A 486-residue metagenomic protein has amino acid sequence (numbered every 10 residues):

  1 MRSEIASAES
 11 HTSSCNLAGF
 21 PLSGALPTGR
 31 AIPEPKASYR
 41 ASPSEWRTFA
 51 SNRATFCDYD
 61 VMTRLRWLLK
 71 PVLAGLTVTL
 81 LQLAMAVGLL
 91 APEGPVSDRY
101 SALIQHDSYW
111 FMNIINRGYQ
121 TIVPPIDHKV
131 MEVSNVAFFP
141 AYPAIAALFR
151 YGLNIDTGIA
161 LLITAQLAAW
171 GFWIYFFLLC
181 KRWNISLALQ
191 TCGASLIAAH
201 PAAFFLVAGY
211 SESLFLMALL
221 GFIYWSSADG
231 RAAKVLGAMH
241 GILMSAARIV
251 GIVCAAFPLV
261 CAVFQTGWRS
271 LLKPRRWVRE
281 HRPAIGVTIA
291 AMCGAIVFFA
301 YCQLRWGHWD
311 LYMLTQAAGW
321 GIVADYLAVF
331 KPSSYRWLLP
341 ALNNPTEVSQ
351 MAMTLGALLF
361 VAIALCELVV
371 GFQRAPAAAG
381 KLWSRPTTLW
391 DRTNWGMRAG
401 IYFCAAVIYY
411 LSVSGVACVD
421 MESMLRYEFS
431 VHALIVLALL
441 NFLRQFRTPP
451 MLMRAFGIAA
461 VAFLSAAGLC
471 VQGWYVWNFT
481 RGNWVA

Functional and structural regions predicted by a protein language model:
V78-E93, D98, L103, L243-M244 (+5 more regions): Membrane-lumen/periplasm interface segments of specific transmembrane helices in polyprenyl phosphate-linked
H106-P124, H128-N154, V329-S333: Short hydrophobic/aromatic helix or loop-helix immediately within or flanking a transmembrane segment in polytopic
A146-Y151, A160-N184, A362-V369: Transmembrane-helix motifs of polytopic, lipid-linked glycan transferases
I155-A160, F176-A199, M217, L236: Transmembrane-helix signature of polytopic, membrane-embedded enzymes that assemble or transfer cell-envelope glycans
K181-N184, F222-L236, W268, L443: Membrane-interface transmembrane helices that cradle and orient dolichyl/undecaprenyl
A202, V207-L214, M424-L425: Short acidic/glycine- and proline-prone juxtamembrane loop motifs at membrane-interface regions of multi-pass membrane
T288-C293, F446-N478, W484-V485: Signature aromatic-anchored transmembrane alpha helix within multi-pass, membrane-resident enzymes that catalyze glycan
G380-A417: Transmembrane alpha-helix segments characteristic of polytopic inner-membrane glycan-assembly/cell-envelope
